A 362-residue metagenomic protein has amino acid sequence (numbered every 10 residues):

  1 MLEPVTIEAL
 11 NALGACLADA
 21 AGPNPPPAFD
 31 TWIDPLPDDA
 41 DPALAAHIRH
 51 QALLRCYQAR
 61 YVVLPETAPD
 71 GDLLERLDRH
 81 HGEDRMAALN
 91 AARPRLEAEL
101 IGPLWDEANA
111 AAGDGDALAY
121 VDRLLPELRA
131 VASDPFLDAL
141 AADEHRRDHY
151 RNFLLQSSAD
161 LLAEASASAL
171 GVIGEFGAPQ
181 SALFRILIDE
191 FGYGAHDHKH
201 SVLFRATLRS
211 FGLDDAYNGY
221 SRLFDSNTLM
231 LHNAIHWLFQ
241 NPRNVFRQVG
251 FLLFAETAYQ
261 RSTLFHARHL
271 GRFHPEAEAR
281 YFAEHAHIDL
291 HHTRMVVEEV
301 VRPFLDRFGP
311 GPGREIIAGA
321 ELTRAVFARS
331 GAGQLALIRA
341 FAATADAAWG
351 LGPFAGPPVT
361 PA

Functional and structural regions predicted by a protein language model:
M1-A362: Non-heme di-metal
